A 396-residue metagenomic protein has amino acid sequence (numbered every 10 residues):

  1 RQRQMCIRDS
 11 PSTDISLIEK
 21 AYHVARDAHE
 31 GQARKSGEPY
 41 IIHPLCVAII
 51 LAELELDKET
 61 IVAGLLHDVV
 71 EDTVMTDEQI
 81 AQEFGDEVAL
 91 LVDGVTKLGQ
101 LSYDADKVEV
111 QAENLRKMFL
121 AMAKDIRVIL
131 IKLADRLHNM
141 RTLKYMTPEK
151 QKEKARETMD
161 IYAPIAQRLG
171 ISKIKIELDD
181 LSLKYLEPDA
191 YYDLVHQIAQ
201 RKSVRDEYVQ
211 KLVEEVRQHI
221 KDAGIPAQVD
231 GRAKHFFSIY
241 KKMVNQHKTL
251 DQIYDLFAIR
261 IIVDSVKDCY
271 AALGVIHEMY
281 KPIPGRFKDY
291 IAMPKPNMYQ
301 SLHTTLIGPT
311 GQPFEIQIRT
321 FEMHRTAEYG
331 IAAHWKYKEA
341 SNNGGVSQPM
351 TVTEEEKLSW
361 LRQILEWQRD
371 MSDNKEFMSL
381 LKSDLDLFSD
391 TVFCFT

Functional and structural regions predicted by a protein language model:
R1-Q4, R8-I259, V263-F314, T320-S383 (+1 more regions): Active-site helical microenvironments for divalent-metal-assisted chemistry
L385-L387: Edge strands and adjacent loops of beta-rich recognition modules
D390: Conserved structured catalytic cores and adjacent interaction surfaces of nucleotide-binding/hydrolyzing enzymes
